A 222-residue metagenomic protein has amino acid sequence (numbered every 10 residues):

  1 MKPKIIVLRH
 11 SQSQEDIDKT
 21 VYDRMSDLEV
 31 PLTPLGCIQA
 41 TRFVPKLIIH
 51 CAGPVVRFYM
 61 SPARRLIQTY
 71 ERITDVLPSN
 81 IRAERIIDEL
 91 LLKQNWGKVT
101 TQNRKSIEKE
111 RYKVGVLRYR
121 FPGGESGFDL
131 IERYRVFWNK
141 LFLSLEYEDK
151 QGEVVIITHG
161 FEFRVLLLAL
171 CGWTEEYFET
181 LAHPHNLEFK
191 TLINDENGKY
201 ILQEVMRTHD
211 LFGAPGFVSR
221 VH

Functional and structural regions predicted by a protein language model:
M1-K4, K46, L91-S106, Y147-G152 (+1 more regions): Acidic, low-complexity terminal tails and accessory targeting/binding regions of phosphate-metabolizing enzymes
K2-A83, E125, I131-Y134: Active-site-proximal alpha-helix that buttresses catalytic centers in soluble enzyme cores
I5, V56, K150-G160: Generic beta-sheet signal
S11, G160-F161: Active-site metal-binding loops of divalent metal-dependent hydrolases
Q14-D23, T100-Y112: Short, flexible, mixed-charge acidic loops at enzyme active sites
H50-P54, L141-E153: Glycine-rich phosphate-binding loop signature in dinucleotide/nucleotide-binding domains
C51-E89, K109-Y112, I193-H222: Conserved histidine-centered catalytic loops in small-molecule metabolism enzymes
E110-D129: Short glycine/proline- and acidic residue-enriched helix-loop micro-motifs that form flexible lids or anion-recognition
